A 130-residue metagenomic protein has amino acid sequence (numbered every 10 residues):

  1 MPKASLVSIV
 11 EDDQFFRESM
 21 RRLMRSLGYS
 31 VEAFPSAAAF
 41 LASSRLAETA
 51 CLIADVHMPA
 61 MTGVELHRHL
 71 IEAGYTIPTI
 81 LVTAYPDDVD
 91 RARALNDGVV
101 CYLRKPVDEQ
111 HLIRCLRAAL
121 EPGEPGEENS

Functional and structural regions predicted by a protein language model:
E11: Conserved acidic carboxylate
Q14-E32, A119: Two-component/phosphorelay signaling modules centered on CheY-like receiver
A33-C51: Acidic, metal-coordinating helix/loop segments flanking the phosphotransfer/catalytic sites of two-component signaling
P35-S36, T62-L66: Acidic catalytic/metal-coordinating carboxylates
M58: Receiver (REC) domain active-site loop signature in two-component systems and cognate sites in sensor histidine kinases
E65, P86-C101: Alpha4 helix (beta4-alpha4-beta5 surface) of REC/receiver domains from two-component response regulators
V89, V107-R117: C-terminal output helix
